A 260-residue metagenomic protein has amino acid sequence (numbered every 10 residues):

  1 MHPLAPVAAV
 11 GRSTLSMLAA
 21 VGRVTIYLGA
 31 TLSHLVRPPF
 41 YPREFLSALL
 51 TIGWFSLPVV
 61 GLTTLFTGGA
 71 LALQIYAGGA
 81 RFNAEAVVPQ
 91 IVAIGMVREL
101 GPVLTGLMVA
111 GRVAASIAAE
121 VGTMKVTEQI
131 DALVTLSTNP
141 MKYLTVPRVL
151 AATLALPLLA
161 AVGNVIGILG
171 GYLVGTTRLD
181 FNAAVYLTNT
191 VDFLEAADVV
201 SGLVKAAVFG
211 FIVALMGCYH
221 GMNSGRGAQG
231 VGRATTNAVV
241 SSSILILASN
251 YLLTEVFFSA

Functional and structural regions predicted by a protein language model:
M1-R43, H220-G225: Short, membrane-interfacial amphipathic segments enriched in basic
A48-L104, M108: Active-site cofactor/substrate anionic-group-binding motifs, chiefly glycine- and Lys/Arg-rich phosphate-binding loops
G53, L57, G61, L100 (+5 more regions): Selective transmembrane-helix segments that form parts of the transport pathway or gating/packing helices in multipass
G61-L65, G69, T153, P157 (+8 more regions): Generic alpha-helical transmembrane segments of integral inner-membrane proteins, especially permease/transport modules
Q74-V97, V165-A207, F211, L215-T235 (+1 more regions): Membrane-interfacial helix-loop-helix connectors in multipass membrane proteins
V88-D131, M216: Hydrophobic alpha-helical transmembrane segments of multi-pass membrane transport proteins
V121-V146, G227-V231: Short cytoplasmic-facing helical segments at TM-TM junctions of multi-pass membrane proteins
V231, N237-T254: Final/C-terminal transmembrane alpha-helix of multipass membrane proteins
